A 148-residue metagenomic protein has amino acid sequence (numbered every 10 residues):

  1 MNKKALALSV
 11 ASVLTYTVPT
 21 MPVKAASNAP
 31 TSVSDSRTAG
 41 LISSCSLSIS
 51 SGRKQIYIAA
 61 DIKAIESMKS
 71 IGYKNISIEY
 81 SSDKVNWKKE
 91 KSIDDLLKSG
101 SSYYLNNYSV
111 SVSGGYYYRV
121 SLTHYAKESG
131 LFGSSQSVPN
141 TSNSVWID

Functional and structural regions predicted by a protein language model:
N2-K24: Sec-dependent N-terminal signal peptides of Gram-positive bacterial secreted proteins and lipoproteins
V23-D148: Low-complexity, Ser/Thr/Pro-rich intrinsically disordered linker/stalk segments at domain junctions
